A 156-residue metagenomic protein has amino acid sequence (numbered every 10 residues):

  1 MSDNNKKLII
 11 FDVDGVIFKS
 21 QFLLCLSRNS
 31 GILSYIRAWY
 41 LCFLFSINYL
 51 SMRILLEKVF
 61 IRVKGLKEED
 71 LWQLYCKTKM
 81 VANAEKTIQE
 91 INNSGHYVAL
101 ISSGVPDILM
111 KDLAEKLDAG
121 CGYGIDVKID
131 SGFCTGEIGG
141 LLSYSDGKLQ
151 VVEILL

Functional and structural regions predicted by a protein language model:
M1-R53, E57: Active-site neighborhood of HAD-like aspartate-dependent phosphohydrolases
S2-L8, C76-L156: C-terminal cap/substrate-recognition subdomain and adjoining C-terminal extension of metal-dependent phosphatase-like
N4-I9, F60-R62, E69-L71, N92: Long, low-complexity, intrinsically disordered polar/charged segments
L26, V59-F60, L113, L155: Broad structural signal for hydrophobic residues in well-ordered alpha-helices, predominantly aliphatic
I47-L50, L66, S143-G147: Short coil/turn linker and secondary-structure boundary residues
R53-K86: Metal-dependent phosphoesterase signature
